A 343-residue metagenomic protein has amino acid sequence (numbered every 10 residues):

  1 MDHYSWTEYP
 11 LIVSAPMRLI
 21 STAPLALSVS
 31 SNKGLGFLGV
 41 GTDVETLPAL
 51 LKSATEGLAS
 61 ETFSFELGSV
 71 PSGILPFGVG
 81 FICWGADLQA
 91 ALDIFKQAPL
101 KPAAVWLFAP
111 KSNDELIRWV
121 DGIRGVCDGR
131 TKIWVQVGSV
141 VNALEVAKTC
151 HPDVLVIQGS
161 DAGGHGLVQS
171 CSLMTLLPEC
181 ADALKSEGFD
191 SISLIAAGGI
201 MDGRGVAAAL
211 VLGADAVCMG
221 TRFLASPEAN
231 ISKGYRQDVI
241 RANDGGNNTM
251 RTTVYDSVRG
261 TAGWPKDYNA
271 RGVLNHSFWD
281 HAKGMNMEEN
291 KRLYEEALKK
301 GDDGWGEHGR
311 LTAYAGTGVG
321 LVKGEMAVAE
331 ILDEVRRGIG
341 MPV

Functional and structural regions predicted by a protein language model:
M1-D190: Active-site entrance/lid segments in N-terminal catalytic domains of soluble metabolic enzymes
I12-S14, A196-G199: Short FAD-binding loop at a beta-strand-to-alpha-helix junction that anchors the flavin cofactor in diverse
G85, G199-I200: Short, internal active-site loops enriched in acidic
A162, L167-F189, S193-I195, M201-V343: Conserved active-site-proximal phosphate/metal-binding subdomains
